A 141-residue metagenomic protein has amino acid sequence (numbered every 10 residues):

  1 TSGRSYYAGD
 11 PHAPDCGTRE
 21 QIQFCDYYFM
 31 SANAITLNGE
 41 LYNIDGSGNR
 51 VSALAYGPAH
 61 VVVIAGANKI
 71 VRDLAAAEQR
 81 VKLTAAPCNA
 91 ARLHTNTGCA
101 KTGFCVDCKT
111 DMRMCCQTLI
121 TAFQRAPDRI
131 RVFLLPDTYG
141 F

Functional and structural regions predicted by a protein language model:
T1-M30: N-terminal active-site beta-alpha-beta segment that forms phosphate/nucleotide-binding and substrate-recognition loops
I22-F141: Conserved phosphate- and dinucleotide-binding cores of soluble alpha/beta proteins, encompassing both enzyme active
